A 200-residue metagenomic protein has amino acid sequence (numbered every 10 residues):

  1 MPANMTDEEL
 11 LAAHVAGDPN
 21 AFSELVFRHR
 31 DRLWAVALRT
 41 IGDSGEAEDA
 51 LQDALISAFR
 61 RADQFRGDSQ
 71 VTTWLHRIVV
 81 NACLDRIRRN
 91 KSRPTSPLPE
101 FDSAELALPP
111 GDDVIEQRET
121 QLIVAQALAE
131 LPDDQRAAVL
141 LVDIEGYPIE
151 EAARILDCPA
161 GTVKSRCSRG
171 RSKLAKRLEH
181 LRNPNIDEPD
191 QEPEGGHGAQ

Functional and structural regions predicted by a protein language model:
A3-D7, R93-T120, D187-G198: Internal acidic/polar
E9-A13, I123-P132: Short amphipathic alpha-helical boundary/capping segments
L10, W34, S44-R61, E145-Y147: Conserved RNAP core-binding helix
A12-A35: A short, charge-rich alpha-helical start-of-domain segment used by transcription regulators
V15-A16, R39-S44, D53-Q70, R89-S92: Sigma70-family region 2
A35, D49-I56, S69-N81: Structural recognition of an alpha-helix C-terminal capping motif at a helix-to-coil junction
G45, Q126-A137, L141, E145-T162 (+1 more regions): Helix-turn-helix DNA-binding module
R60-G67, R77-L98, P109, E116-Q117 (+1 more regions): Arg/Lys-rich amphipathic alpha helix in sigma70-family domain 2
